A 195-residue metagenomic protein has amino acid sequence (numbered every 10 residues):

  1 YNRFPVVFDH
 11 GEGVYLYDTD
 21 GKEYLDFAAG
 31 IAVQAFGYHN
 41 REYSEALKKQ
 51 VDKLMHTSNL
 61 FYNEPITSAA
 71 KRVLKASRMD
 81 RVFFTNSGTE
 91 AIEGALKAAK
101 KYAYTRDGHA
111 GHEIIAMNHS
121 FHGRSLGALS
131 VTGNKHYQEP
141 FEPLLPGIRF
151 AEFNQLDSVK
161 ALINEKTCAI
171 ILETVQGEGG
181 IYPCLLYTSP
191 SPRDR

Functional and structural regions predicted by a protein language model:
Y1-E12, L60: Active-site-adjacent loop/helix segments that line or gate small-molecule/cofactor pockets in enzymes
E12, F27-A29, M117: A secondary-structure boundary/capping signal
D18-T19: Short, acidic, Ser/Thr-enriched surface-loop or helix-capping motifs
K22-E23, I181: Residue-level signal for well-ordered, solvent-exposed loop/turn and beta-edge residues enriched in charged/polar side
E23-H109, E113: Glycine-rich loop-to-alpha-helix module at the N-terminal edge of alpha/beta enzyme cores
R72-A169: PLP-dependent aspartate aminotransferase-fold enzymes
T167-I181: Short acidic, glycine-rich surface-loop motifs adjacent to enzyme active sites
Y187-D194: Conserved small/polar residues in nucleotide/adenosyl-binding loops
